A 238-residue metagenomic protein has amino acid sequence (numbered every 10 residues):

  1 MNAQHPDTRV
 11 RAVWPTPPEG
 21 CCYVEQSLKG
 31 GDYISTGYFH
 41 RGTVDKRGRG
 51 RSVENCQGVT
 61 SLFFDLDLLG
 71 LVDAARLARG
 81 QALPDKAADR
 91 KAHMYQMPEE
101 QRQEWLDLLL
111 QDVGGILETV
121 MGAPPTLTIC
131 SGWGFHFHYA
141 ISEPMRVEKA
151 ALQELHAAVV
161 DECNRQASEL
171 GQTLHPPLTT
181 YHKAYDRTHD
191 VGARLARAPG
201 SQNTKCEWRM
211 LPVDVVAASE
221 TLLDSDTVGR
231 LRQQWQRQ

Functional and structural regions predicted by a protein language model:
M1-S61, L66-L106, P176-L178, V191-R194 (+4 more regions): DNA replication initiation on ssDNA origins
G48-R51, A123-P124, H182: Eukaryotic intrinsically disordered and solvent-exposed regulatory patches
F63-F64, E118-E154, G192-N203: Histidine-centered divalent-metal-coordination microenvironment in nucleic-acid enzymes
Q101-L108, V147-L155: Alpha-helix N-cap and loop-to-helix initiation/capping positions
E104-G122: Short amphipathic alpha-helix segments
M121, A157-Q172: A common structural junction motif
I129-W133, G171-T188: Short, glycine/acidic-rich hinge or "gate" loops at secondary-structure transitions that mediate conformational
I141-S142, V213-A217: Secondary-structure transition/turn motif
